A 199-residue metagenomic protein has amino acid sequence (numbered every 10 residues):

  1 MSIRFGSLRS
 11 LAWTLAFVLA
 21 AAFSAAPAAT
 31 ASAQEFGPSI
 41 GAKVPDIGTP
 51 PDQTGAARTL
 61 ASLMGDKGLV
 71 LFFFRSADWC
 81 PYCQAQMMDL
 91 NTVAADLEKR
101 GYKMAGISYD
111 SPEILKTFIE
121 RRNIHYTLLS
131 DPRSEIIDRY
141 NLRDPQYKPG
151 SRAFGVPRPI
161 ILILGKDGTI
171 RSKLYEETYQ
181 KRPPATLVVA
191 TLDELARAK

Functional and structural regions predicted by a protein language model:
M1-L8: N-terminal secretory signal peptides that target proteins for export/translocation
L11-A26: Bacterial N-terminal signal peptides
A26-G48: N-proximal helix/coil linker or "cap" segments that precede and/or mark the start of modular domains
G48-L69: A short beta-strand-turn-helix
L63-Q84, M88: Short active-site neighborhood of thiol/selenol oxidoreductases, capturing the structured segment around
Q84-E135: Structural microenvironment flanking redox-active thiols in thiol-disulfide oxidoreductases
I119-R158: Short, internal strand/loop/helix patches that form the active-site neighborhood or redox-interaction surface
A153-K199: Thiol-/selenol-based redox modules, centered on thioredoxin-like and closely related oxidoreductase domains
